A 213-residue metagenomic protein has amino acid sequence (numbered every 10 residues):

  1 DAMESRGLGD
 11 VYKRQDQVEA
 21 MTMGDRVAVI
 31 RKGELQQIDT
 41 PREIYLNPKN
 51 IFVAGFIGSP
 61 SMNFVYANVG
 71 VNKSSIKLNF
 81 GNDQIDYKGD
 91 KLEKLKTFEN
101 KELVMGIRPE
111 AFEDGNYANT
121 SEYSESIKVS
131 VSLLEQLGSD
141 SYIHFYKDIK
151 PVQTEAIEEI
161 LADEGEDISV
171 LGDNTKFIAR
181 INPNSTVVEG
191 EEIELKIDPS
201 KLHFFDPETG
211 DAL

Functional and structural regions predicted by a protein language model:
D1-Y12: Single conserved hydrophobic/aromatic residue that forms the stacking wall/gate of nucleotide- or nucleobase-binding
G7, P48, L133: Conserved functional loop/turn residues at catalytic and ligand-binding sites
G9, P60, D140: Gly/Ser/Thr-rich beta-alpha loop segments that engage phosphate groups in nucleotides
R14-I85, E110: Internal alpha/beta loop-helix hairpins
V71-L213: Non-catalytic connector elements of ABC transporters
